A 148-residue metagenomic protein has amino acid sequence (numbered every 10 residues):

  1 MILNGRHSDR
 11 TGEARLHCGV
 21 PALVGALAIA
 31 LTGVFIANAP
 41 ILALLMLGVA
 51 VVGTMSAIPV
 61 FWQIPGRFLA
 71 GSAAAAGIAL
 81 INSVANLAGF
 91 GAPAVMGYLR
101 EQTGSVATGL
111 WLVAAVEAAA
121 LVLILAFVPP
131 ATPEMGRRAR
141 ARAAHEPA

Functional and structural regions predicted by a protein language model:
M1-E13: Helix-to-loop junctions at the C-terminal end of transmembrane segments in multipass secondary transporters
H7-D9, V95-G104: Interfacial helix-cap and linker-helix signal at transmembrane-aqueous boundaries of multi-pass secondary transporters
E13, A73-L80: Cytoplasmic loop-to-transmembrane helix junctions
A14-I64: C-terminal transmembrane helical hairpin of 12-TM major facilitator-type secondary transporters
I64-A75: Paired intracellular helix-loop junctions of major facilitator superfamily
A79-L87: Transmembrane alpha-helical cores of Major Facilitator Superfamily
L110-A126: Symmetry-related core transmembrane helices of the 12-TM Major Facilitator Superfamily/SLC fold
V128-A148: Intrinsic disorder in cytosolic terminal tails and internal cytosolic loops of multi-pass membrane transporters
